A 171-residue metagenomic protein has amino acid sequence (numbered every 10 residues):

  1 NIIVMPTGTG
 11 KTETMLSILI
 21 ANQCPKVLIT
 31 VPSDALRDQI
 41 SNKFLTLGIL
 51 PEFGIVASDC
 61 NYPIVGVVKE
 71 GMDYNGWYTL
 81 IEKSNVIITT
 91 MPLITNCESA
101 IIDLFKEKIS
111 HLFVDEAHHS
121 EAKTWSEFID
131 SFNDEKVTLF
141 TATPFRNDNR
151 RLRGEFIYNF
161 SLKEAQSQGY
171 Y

Functional and structural regions predicted by a protein language model:
N1-I18: Walker A/P-loop
I3, V86-T89, L112: Hydrophobic positions in the central parallel beta-sheet of the AAA+
T14-I55, T124: Conserved Walker A/P-loop ATP-binding site and its immediately adjacent core in helicase/helicase-like ATPase domains
R37-Q39, N96-C97, R146-R151: Switch/connector loops and helix/strand junctions flanking conserved nucleotide-binding motifs in nucleotide-processing
P51-N96: Inter-Walker segment of RecA-like/P-loop motor cores
T79-S84, C97-H111, F132: Short basic/glycine-enriched coil/helix segment immediately N-terminal to the Walker B
D115-E116: Walker B catalytic acidic pair
H119-Y171: Post-DEXD/H (motif II) to motif III coupling segment of the RecA-like Helicase ATP-binding lobe
